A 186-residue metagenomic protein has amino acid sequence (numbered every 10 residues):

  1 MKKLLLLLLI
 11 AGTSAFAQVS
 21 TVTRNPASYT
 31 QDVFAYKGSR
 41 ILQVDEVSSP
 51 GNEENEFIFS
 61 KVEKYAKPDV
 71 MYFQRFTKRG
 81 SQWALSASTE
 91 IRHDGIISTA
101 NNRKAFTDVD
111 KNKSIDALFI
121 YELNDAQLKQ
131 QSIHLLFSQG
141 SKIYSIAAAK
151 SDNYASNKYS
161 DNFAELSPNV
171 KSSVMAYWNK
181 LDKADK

Functional and structural regions predicted by a protein language model:
K3-L4, A17-S49, Q131-I133, S138-K186: Acidic, small-residue rich beta-repeat scaffolds with periodic aromatic anchors
K3-T13: Sec-dependent N-terminal signal peptides
R40-N52, R103-K111: Structural signature of eukaryotic scaffold interfaces centered on beta-propeller domains
G51-K61, V109-Y121: Acidic/hydrophobic-patterned starts of short beta strands in beta-sheet-rich repeat architectures
F59-K67, D94-I96, N124-K129, H134-L135: Short consensus segments that form the blades of beta-propeller domains, in both extracellular/periplasmic
F76-S88, F137-A147: Surface-exposed loop/turn elements that mediate protein-protein interactions on large endomembrane-trafficking
W83-V109: Short N-terminal edge-element motif at the start of the domain
A105-I115, S138-I143: A short, structured loop/turn motif at beta-sheet edges
